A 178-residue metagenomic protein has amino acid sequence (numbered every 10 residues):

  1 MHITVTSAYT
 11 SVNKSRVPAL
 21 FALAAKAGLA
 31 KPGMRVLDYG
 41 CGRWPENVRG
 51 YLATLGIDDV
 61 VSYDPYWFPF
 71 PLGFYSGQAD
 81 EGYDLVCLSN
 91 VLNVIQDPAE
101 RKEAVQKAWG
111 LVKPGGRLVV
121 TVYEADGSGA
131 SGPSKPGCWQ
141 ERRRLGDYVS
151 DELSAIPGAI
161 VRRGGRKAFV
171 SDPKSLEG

Functional and structural regions predicted by a protein language model:
M1-A79, R117-G178: Class I (Rossmann-like) S-adenosyl-L-methionine-dependent methyltransferase catalytic domain, capturing the SAM-binding
V48, E100-R101: Residues at alpha-helix caps and immediate loop-helix transition turns in enzyme cores, especially N- and C-cap
W67, L92, A108: Catalytic toxin/effector domains delivered as secreted proteins or via bacterial secretion systems
C87-N90: A conserved beta-strand element that flanks and buttresses the S-adenosyl-L-methionine
L92, A104, E124: Flexible, active-site-proximal loop/turn residues at the rims of small-molecule/cofactor binding pockets and catalytic
N93-D97: A short His-aromatic
K102-R117: A short glycine-rich, Lys/Arg-flanked "PGG" loop and its adjoining helix->strand segment in the class I
